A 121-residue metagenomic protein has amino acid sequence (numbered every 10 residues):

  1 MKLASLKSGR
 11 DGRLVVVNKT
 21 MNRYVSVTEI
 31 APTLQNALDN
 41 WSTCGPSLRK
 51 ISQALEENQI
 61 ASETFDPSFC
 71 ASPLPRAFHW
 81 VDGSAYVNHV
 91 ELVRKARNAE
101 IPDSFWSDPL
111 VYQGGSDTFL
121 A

Functional and structural regions predicted by a protein language model:
M1-Q35: Low-complexity, small/basic-enriched stretches that occur predominantly at protein N-termini or linker tails
M1-S8, Q35-A37, S42-A121: Active-site microenvironments in enzyme catalytic cores
